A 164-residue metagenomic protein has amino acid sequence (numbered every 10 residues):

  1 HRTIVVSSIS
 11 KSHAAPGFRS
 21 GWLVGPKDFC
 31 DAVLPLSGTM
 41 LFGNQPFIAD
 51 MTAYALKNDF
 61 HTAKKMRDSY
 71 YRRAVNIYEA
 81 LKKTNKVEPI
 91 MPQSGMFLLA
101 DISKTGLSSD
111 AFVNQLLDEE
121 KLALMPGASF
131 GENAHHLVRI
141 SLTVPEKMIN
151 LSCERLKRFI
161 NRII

Functional and structural regions predicted by a protein language model:
R2-Y71, Y78-A80, I160: Conserved core segment of the aminotransferase class I/II
S8, D101, L124-G127: Thr-Gly-centered strand-to-loop micro-motif
P26-K27, K57, D101-S103, T143-P145: Residue-level recognition of strand-loop junctions within catalytic nucleotide-signaling folds
A53, D68-Y78, P89-I102, F112 (+1 more regions): Conserved glycine-rich beta-strand-loop-beta hairpin in the small C-terminal domain of fold type I
L81-I90, I164: Surface-exposed helix-capping loop/turn segments at secondary-structure junctions
N85-P89, A123-A128: A short linear hydrophobic-aromatic micro-motif
S108, Q115-L124, F130-I164: PLP-dependent enzyme catalytic core of the Aspartate aminotransferase-like
